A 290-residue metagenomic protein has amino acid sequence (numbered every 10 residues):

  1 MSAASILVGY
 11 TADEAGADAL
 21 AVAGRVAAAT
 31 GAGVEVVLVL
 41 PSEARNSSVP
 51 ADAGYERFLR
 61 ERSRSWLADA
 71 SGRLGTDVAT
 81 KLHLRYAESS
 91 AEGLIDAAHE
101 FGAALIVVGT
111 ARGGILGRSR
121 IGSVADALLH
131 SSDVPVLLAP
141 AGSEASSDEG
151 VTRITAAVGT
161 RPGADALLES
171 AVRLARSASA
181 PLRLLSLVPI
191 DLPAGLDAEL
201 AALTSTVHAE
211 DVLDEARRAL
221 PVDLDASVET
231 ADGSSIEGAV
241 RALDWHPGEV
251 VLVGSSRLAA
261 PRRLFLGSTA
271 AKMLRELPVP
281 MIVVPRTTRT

Functional and structural regions predicted by a protein language model:
M1-A53, T152-A202, R218-S227, G248 (+2 more regions): Small/aliphatic-rich secondary-structure junction motif
M1-S2, A15, G72-I106, L220-V251 (+2 more regions): Structural beta-alpha unit
G24, A68, G72, I95 (+5 more regions): Active-site phosphate/pyrophosphate- and oxyanion-stabilizing loops and adjacent acidic/basic residues in soluble
E35-V37, K81-R85, L137, R183-L185 (+2 more regions): General small-molecule cofactor/ligand-binding pocket signal
A53-S65, A201-D211: A short acidic, glycine-rich active-site loop that binds or catalyzes chemistry on phosphate/adenosine moieties
L105-A127, V151, V250-E276, T290: Glycine-rich, Arg-bearing micro-motifs that act as flexible, cationic patches
V107-T110, P135-G142, M281-P285: Short beta-strand elements of ligand-binding domains
S143-T152: Intrinsically disordered, low-complexity Ser/Thr-rich linker and spacer segments in cell-wall-related proteins
